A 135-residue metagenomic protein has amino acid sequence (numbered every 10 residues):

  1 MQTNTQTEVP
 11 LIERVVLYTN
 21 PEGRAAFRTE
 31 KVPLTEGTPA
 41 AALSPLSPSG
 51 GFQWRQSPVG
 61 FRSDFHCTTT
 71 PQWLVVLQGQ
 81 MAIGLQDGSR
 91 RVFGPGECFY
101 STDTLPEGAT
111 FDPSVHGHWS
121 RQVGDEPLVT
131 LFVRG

Functional and structural regions predicted by a protein language model:
Q2-T19, G88: Short acidic, Pro/Gly- and aromatic-enriched capping/linker segments at domain boundaries
T7-P10, D64-H66, A82: Short loop/turn motifs at secondary-structure junctions and domain boundaries
P21-F65, T70-P71, E126-T130: A short glycine-rich, His/Asp/Glu-containing loop-to-beta-strand
P58-F61, G79, L85, L105 (+1 more regions): Short acidic (Asp/Glu) patches
T69-D87, E97: Glycine- and acidic-residue-biased ligand/ion/polar-headgroup-sensing regions
D87-L105: Short acidic-glycine-tyrosine-enriched beta hairpin
Y100, A109-G135: A short hydrophobic beta-strand segment most commonly corresponding to one strand of the jelly-roll/cupin
